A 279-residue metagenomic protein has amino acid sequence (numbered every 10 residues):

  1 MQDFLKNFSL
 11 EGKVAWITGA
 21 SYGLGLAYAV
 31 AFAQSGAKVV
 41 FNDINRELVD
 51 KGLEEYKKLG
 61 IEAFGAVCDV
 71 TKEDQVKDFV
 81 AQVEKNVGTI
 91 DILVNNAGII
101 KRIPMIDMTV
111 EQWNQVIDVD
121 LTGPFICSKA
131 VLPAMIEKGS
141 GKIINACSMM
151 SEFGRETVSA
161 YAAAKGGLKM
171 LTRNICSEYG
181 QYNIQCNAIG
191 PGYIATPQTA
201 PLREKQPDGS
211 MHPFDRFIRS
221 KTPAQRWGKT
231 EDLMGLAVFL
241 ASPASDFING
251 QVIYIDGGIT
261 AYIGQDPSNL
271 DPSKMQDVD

Functional and structural regions predicted by a protein language model:
V14, S21-G23: Conserved glycine-rich cofactor-binding loop
I103-D107, F153-S159, Q181-Y182, Q225 (+1 more regions): Active-site loop immediately N-terminal to the catalytic Tyr-X3-Lys motif of short-chain dehydrogenase/reductase
P104-M105, Q112-I117, I218: Substrate-binding pocket helix/loop in short-chain dehydrogenase/reductase
F125, S140, R226-I255, T260: C-terminal substrate-recognition "lid" of short-chain dehydrogenase/reductases
S128, A164, T172: Active-site helix of classical SDR
P133, S177-Q181, D246: Alpha-helical segment proximal to the catalytic Tyr-Lys
S148: Residue(s) in the substrate-gating loop at a strand-loop-helix junction that position the organic substrate next
